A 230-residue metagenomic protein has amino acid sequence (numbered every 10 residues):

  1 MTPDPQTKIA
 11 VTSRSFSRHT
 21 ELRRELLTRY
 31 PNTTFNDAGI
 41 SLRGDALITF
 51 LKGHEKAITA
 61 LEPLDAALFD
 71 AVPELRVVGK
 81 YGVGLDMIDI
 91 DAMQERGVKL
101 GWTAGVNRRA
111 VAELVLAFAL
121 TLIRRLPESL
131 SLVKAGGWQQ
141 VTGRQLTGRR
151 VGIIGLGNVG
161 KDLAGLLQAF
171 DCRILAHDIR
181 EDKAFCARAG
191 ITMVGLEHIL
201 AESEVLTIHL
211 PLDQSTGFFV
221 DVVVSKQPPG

Functional and structural regions predicted by a protein language model:
M1-H54: N-terminal glycine-/charge-rich "phosphate-binding" loop or analogous flexible N-terminal tail
S13, L61, G82, I208-L210: Glycine-rich, N-terminal phosphate-binding loop of Rossmann-like dinucleotide-binding domains
F16-S17, E62-P63, D178-K183: Short, polar loop motifs at secondary-structure junctions
L27, L68-E74, S225-P229: Short, conserved loop/helix-junction motifs that constitute active-site signature segments in enzyme catalytic cores
N36, E55-L130, R144: Phosphate/diphosphate ligand-binding glycine-rich loop within oxidoreductases
R43-A46, P63-A67, G195-H198, V220-V223: Short acidic active-site motifs
L51-K56, P73-L75, E202-V205, P229-G230: Short acidic/histidine-rich motifs immediately flanking catalytic phosphotransfer sites in two-component signaling
V141-P229: Rossmann-like dinucleotide/phosphate-binding beta-alpha-beta segment
